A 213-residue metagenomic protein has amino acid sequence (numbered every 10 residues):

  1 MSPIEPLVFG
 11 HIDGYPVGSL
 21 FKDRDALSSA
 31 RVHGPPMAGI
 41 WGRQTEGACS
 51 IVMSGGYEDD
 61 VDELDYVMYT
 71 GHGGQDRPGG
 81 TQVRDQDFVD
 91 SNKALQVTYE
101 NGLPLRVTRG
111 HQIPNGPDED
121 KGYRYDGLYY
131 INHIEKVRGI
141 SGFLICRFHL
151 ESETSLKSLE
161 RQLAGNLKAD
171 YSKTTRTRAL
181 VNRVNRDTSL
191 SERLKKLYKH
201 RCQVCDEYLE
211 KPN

Functional and structural regions predicted by a protein language model:
S2-R124: Acidic, glycine-rich low-complexity segments with interspersed aromatic residues
G47-C49, L103, G127, C146-F148 (+1 more regions): Structural beta-strand/beta-sheet cores of well-ordered domains, especially the beta-sheet scaffolds that support
E100, D126, N185, S189: Short, well-structured alpha-helical interface segments that form or flank functional binding sites
R109, L150-T154, D206: Short, structured patches in soluble enzyme cores that scaffold and shape functional sites
P117-G165: Compact mixed alphabeta submodule
L163-E210: Short, charged surface segments at domain edges that flank catalytic/cofactor-binding sites
N213: Short cysteine/histidine-rich zinc-coordinating motifs and their immediately flanking basic loops
